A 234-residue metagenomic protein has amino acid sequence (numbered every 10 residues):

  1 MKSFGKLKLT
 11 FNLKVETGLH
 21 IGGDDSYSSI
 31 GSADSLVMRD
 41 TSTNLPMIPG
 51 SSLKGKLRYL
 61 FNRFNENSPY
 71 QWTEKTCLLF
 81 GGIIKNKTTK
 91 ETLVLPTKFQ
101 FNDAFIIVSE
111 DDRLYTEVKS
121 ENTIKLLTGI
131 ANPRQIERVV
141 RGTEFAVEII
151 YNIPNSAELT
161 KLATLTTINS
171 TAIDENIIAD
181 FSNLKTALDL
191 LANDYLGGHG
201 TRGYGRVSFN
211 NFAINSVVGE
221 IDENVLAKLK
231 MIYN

Functional and structural regions predicted by a protein language model:
M1-N234: RNA-binding basic/glycine-rich loop and surface signature characteristic of RAMP-family CRISPR effectors
